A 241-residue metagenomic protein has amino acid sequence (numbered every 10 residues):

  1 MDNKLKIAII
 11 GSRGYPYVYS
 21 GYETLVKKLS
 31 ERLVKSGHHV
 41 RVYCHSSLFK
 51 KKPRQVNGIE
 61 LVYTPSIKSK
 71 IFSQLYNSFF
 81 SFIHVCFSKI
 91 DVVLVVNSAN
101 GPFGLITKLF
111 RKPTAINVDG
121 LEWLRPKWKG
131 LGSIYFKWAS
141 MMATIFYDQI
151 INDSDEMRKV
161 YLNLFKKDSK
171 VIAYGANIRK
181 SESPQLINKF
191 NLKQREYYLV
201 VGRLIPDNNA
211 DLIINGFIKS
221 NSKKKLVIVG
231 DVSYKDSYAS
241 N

Functional and structural regions predicted by a protein language model:
M1-S47, I218: N-terminal subdomain of nucleotide-sugar transferases
A8, K189-N208, I214-N221, L226-V229: Conserved donor-binding/catalytic core segment of Leloir-type glycosyltransferases
P53, K225-N241: Short, structured helix-loop element that forms part of the nucleotide-activated donor/catalytic region
V56-I83, P126-G132: A short, charged, and often flexible helix/loop element on the N-terminal side of the glycosyltransferase catalytic
S69-I71, I90, P102, A115-G132 (+3 more regions): A short, histidine- and acid-enriched strand-loop-helix "catalytic/donor-clamping" loop that lines the nucleotide-sugar
S73-C86, I90-D119, W123: An aromatic- and histidine-rich active-site surface loop
I83-C86, L109, S133-I150: Membrane-proximal helix-turn-helix segments that form the acceptor-binding/catalytic region of lipid-linked
I116, A139-E182, L192-R195, L199-V200: Donor nucleotide-sugar binding/catalytic pocket of nucleotide-sugar-dependent glycosyltransferases
